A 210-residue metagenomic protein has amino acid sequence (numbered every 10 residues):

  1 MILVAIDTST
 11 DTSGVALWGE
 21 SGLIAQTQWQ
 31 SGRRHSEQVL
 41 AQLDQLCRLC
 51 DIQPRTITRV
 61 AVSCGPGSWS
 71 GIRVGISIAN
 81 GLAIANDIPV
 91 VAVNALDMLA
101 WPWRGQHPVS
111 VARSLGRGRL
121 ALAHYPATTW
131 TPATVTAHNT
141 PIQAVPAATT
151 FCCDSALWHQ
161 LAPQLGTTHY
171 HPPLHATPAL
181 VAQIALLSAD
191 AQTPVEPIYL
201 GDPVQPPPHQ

Functional and structural regions predicted by a protein language model:
M1-C64: N-terminal beta-alpha supersecondary unit
M1-G22, R34, V91-Q210: Oxyanion-binding and handling regions
Q30-Q38, W69, R73, S77 (+1 more regions): Residues at secondary-structure transition points
Q38-A41, S77, G81, M98 (+1 more regions): Short amphipathic alpha-helical face segments that pack within enzyme cores and frequently flank/anchor catalytic
D44-Q45, I84, Q183-I184: Short glycine/serine- and small hydrophobic-enriched flexible loop segments
R59-V90: DPxDG-like acidic metal-binding loop motif
